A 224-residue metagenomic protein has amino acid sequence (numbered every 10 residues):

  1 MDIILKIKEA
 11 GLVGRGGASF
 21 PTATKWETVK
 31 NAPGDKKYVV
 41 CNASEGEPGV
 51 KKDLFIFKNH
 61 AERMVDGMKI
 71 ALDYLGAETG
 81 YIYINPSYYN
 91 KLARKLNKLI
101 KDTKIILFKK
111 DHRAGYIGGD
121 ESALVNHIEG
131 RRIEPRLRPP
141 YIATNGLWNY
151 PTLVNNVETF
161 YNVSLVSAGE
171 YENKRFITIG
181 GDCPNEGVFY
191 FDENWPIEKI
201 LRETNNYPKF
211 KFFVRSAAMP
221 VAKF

Functional and structural regions predicted by a protein language model:
M1-I133: Iron-sulfur-cluster electron-transfer modules
K25, E78-G80, N205-A218: Short loop-to-beta-strand transition segments
K36-Y38, K174-F176, K211-F212: A residue-level signal for beta-strand positions that form part of recognition/binding surfaces within mature
V65-A71, D192-P208: Short amphipathic, charge-patterned alpha-helical segments
Y89-E193, T204-P208: Hydrophobic alpha-helical positions that pack around
V221-F224: Eukaryotic mixed-charge, acidic/polar low-complexity intrinsically disordered regions
